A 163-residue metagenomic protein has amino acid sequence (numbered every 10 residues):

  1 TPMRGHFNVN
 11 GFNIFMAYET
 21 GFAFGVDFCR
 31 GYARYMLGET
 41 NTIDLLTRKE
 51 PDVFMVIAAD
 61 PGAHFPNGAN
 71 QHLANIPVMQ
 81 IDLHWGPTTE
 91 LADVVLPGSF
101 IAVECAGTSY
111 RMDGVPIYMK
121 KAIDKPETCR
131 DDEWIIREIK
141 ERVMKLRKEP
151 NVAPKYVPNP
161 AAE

Functional and structural regions predicted by a protein language model:
M3-E163: Non-catalytic alpha/beta scaffold blocks inside enzyme catalytic domains
